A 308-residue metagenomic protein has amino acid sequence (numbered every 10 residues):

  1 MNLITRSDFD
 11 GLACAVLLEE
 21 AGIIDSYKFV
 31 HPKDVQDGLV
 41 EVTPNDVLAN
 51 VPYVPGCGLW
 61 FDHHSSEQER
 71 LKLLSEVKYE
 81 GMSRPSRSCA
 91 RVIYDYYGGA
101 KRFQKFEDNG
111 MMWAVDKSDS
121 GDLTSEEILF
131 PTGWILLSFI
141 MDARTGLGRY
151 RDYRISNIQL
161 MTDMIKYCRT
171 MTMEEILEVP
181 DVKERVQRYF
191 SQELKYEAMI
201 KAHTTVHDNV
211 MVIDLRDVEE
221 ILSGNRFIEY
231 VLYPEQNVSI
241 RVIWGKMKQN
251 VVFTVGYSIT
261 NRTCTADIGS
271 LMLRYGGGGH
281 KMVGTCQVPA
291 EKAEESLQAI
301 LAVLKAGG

Functional and structural regions predicted by a protein language model:
M1-A143, Q187-R188, T205-M211, D217-V238 (+1 more regions): Replace "Mg2+/Mn2+-dependent" with "divalent metal-dependent
S118-N209: Hydrophobic, aromatic-enriched interface-forming segments
